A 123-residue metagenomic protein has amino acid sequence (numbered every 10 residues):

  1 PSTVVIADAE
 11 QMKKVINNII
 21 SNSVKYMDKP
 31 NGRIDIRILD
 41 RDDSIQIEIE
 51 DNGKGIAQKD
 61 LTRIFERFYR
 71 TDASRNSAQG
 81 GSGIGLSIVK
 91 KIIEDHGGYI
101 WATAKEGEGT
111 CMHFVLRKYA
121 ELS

Functional and structural regions predicted by a protein language model:
V4-A7: Conserved micro-motifs of the catalytic ATP-binding
S23-V24: Short helix-loop "hinge" at the ATP-lid/N-box region of the Bergerat-fold HATPase_c
R33-D43: Short beta-strand/loop element within the Bergerat-fold HATPase_c
D51: Acidic ATP/Mg2+-coordinating residue in the GHKL
I56-F68: Short conserved segment of the HATPase_c
G85, V89: Short alpha-helical Gxxx[C/S/T] motif in the catalytic ATP-binding
G97-G98: Conserved glycine-rich
